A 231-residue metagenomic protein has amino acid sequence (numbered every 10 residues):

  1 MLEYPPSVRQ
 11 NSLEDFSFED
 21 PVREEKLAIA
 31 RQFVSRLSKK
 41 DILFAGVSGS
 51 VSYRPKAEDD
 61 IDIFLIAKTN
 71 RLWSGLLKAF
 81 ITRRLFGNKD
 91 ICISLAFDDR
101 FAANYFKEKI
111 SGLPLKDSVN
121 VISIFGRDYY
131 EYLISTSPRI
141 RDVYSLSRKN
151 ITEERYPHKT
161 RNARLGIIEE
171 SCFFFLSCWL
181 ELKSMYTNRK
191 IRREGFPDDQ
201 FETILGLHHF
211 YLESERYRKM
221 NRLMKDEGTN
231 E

Functional and structural regions predicted by a protein language model:
M1-E58, A67-E231: Catalytic core of pol beta-like nucleotidyltransferases
